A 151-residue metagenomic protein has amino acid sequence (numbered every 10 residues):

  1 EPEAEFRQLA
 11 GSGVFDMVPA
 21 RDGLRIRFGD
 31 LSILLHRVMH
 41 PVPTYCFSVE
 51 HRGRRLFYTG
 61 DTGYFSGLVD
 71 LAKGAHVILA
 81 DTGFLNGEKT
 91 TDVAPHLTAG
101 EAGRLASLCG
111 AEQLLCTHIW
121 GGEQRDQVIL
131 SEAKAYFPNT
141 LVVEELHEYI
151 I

Functional and structural regions predicted by a protein language model:
E1-Y58, G63-F65, D70, V128-I151: Binuclear metal-dependent hydrolase catalytic cores
F65-E148: Cap/insert and terminal regions of metallo-dependent hydrolase folds
